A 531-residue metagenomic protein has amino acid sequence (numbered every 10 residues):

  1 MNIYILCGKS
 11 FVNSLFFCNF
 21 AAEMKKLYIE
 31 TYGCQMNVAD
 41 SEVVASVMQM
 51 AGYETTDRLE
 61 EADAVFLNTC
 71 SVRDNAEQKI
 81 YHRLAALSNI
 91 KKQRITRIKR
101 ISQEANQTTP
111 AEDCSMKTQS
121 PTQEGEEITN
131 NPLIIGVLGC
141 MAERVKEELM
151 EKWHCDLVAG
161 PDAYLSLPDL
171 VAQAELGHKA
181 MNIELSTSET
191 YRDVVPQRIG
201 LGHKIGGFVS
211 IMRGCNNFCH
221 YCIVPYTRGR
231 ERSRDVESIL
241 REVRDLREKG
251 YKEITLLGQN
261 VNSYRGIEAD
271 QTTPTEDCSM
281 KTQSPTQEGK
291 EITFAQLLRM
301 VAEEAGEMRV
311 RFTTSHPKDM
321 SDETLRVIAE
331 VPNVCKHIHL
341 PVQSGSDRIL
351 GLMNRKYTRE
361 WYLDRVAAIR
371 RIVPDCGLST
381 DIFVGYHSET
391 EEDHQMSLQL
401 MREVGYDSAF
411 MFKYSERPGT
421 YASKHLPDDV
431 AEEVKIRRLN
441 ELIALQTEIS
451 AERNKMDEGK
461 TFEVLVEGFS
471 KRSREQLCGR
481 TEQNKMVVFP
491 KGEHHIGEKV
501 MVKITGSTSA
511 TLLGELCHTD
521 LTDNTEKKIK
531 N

Functional and structural regions predicted by a protein language model:
M1-E23: N-terminal amphipathic/basic-hydrophobic helices that include classical n-h-c signal peptides and signal-anchor
I3-S10, R97-N106, A269-T273, T519-N531: Short, low-complexity, charge-dense intrinsically disordered segments
C7-G8, G125, G289: Residue-identity detector for glycine
M24-Y264, D270, T293, I338 (+5 more regions): Proteins enriched for Cys/Gly/acidic motifs involved in redox and nucleic-acid/cofactor modification
P132-G136, E248-E391, R402: Conserved SAM/AdoMet-binding glycine-rich loop
C219, I239, L256, F312 (+7 more regions): Conserved, mostly hydrophobic/aromatic
A422-N531: Terminal RNA-binding accessory module
